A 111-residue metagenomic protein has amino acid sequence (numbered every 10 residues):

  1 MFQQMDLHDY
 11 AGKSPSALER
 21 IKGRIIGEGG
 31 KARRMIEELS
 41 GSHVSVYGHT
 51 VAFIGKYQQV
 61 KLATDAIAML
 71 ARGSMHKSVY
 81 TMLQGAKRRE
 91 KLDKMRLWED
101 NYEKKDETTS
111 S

Functional and structural regions predicted by a protein language model:
M1-S111: RNA-contacting regions in translation and RNA-metabolism proteins, encompassing KH/S1 modules where present
